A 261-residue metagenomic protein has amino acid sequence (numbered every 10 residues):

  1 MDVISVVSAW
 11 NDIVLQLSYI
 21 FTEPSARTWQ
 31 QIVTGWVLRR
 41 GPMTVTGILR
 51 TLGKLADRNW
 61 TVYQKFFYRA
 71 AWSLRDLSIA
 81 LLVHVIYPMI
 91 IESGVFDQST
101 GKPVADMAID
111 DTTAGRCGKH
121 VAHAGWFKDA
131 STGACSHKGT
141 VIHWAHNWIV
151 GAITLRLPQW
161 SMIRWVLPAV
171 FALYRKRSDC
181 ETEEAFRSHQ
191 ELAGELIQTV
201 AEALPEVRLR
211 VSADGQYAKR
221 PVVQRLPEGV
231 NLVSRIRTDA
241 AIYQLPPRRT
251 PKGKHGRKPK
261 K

Functional and structural regions predicted by a protein language model:
M1-T28, W36, R156-P158, M162-F171 (+3 more regions): A short, flexible helix-boundary coil/loop motif
D2-Y68, L74: Gly/serine-rich nucleotide phosphate-binding loop at the start of the catalytic core of nucleotide/ADP-ribose-handling
T28, R40-T44, R58-V62, W72-L81 (+4 more regions): Generic alpha-helix structural propensity
R39, T113-G115, D214-K219: Gly/Ser/Thr-rich loops at beta-strand to alpha-helix junctions that form or flank small-molecule/cofactor-binding
T51, A56-R58, V62-K65, S131-R208: Electropositive, glycine- and tryptophan-enriched low-complexity nucleic-acid-binding patches
R69-V170: Active-site-proximal, Lys/Arg-enriched surface segment that forms a nucleic-acid-binding/basic interface patch
S178-K261: An internal, acidic/charged active-site-proximal segment that coordinates divalent cations and/or engages
